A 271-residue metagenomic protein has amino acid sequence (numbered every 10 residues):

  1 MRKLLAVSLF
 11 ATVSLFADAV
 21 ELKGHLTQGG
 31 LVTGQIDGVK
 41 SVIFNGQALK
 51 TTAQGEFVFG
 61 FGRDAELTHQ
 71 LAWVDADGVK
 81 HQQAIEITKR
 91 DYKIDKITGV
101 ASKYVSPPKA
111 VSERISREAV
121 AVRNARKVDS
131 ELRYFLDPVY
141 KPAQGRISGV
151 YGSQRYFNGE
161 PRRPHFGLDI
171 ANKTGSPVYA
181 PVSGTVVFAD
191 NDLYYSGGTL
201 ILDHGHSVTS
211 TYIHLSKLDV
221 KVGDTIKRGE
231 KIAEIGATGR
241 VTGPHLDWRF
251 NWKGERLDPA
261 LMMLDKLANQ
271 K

Functional and structural regions predicted by a protein language model:
M1-S8: Sec-dependent signal peptide recognition, specifically the positively charged N-region followed immediately by
L9-A17: Hydrophobic h-region of N-terminal signal peptides that target proteins for export in Gram-negative bacteria
D18-D91: Cationic-aromatic interfacial patches
G38, G149, N172, F188 (+2 more regions): A residue-level detector for short acidic-glycine micro-motifs
A84-S196: Surface-exposed, glycine-biased beta-strand/turn segments
I170, T199-L202, K227-G239: Short hydrophobic beta/alpha edge segments that flank linear recognition/processing sites
P177-F188, V220-I235: Short, well-structured beta-strand-loop connectors
P181-S216, P244-F250: Zn2+-dependent peptidoglycan hydrolase active-site motif and core
